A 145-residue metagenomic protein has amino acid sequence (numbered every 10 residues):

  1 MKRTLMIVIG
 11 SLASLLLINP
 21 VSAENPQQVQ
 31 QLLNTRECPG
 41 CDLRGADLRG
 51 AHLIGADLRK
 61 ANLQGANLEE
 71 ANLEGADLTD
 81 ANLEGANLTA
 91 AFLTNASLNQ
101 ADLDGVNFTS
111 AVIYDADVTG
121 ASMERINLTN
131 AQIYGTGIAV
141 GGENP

Functional and structural regions predicted by a protein language model:
M1-I7: Bacterial N-terminal signal peptides that target proteins for export
K2, S22-P145: Tandem repeat scaffolds
I7-I9, P145: Short helix-onset patch at the extreme N-terminus, typifying the N->h transition of secretory signal peptides
G10-S11, V21: Cleavable N-terminal signal peptides
